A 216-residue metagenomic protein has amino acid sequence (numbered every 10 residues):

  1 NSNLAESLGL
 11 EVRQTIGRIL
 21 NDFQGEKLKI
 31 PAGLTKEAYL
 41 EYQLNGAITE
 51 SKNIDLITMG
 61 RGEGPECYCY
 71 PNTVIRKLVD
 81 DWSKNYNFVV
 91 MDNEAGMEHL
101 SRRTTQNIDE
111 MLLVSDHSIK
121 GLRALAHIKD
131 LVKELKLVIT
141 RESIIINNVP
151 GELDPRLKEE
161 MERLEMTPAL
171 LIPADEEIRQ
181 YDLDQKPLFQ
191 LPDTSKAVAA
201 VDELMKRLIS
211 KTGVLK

Functional and structural regions predicted by a protein language model:
N1, N148-P150, D175: Residues in the short beta-alpha loop(s) of Rossmann-like NAD(P)-binding domains
N1-K52: N-terminal phosphate/diphosphate-binding loop that engages ATP/GTP or pyrophosphate donors across diverse enzyme folds
L10-T15, L131-V132, E159-R163, P187-F189: Short, hinge-like loop/turn segments at secondary-structure boundaries
L28-I30, M59-E63, K186-P187: Short glycine/proline- and acidic residue-enriched helix-loop micro-motifs that form flexible lids or anion-recognition
T35-S51, D55-M91: Cytosolic-facing regulatory segments adjacent to core modules
Y70-L171, Q180: Conserved catalytic-core segment of NTP-binding enzymes
D184-S195: C-terminal boundary of histidine-terminating zinc-finger modules
A200-L215: C-terminal alpha-helix
